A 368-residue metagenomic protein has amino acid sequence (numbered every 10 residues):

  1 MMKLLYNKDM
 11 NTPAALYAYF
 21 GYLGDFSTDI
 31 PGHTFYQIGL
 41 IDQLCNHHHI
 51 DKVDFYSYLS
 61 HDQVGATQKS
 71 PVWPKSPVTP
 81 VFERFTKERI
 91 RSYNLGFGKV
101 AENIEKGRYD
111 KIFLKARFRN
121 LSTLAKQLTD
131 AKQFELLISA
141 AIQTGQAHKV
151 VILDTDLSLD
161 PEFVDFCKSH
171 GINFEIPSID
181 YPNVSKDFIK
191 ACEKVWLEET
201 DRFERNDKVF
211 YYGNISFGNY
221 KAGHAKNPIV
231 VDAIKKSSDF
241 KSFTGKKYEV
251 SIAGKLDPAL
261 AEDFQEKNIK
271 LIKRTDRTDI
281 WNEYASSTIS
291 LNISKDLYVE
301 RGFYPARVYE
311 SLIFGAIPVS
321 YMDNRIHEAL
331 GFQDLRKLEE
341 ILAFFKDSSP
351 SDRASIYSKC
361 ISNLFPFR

Functional and structural regions predicted by a protein language model:
M2-V151, T155-H170, R325, G331-L335 (+1 more regions): N-terminal pre-catalytic "stem/leader" segment of glycosyltransferase-like enzymes
P13, R205-V209, Y248-E249, I289: Charged active-site motifs of nucleotide-sugar-dependent glycosyltransferases
A18-T34, I38-L44, S57-H61, K255 (+2 more regions): Catalytic binding pocket for nucleotide-activated donors in carbohydrate/polymer assembly enzymes
F20, L153, Y211-N214, A253 (+1 more regions): Short hydrophobic "strand-cap" motifs at the C-terminus of beta-strands
K52, D232-D263: A conserved nucleotide-sugar
K52-S57, V150-D154, E175-P177, K247-K255 (+1 more regions): Short, hydrophobic beta-strand segments that form beta-sheet elements in well-ordered domains
G96-V100, W196-L197, R274-D279: Alpha-helical scaffolding within the catalytic cores of extracellular/periplasmic polymer-degrading hydrolases
K111-K246: Catalytic core of nucleotide-activated saccharide and alditol-phosphate transferases
